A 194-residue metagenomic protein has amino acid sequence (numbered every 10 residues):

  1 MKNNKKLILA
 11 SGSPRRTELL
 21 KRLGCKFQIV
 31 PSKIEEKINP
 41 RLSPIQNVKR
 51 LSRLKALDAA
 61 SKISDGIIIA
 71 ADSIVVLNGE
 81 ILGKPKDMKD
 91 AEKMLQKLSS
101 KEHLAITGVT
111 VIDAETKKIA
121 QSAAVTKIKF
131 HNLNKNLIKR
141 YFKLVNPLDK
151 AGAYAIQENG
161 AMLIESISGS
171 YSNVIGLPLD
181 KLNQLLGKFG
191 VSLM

Functional and structural regions predicted by a protein language model:
K2-C25: N-terminal beta1-alpha1 ligand-phosphate binding loop
K2-L7, I29, R41-M194: Anionic-ligand binding patches
G12, S32, A114: Cofactor-binding loop segments of dinucleotide-utilizing enzymes, especially the Rossmann-like FAD- and NAD(P)+-binding
R16, E36-I38, K118: Flexible, glycine-rich phosphate/dinucleotide-binding loops and adjacent beta-alpha linkers at cofactor/substrate
E18-R22, N39, S61-K62: Short loop/helix-cap segments at secondary-structure boundaries that form the rim of catalytic
Q28-K37: A short beta-strand-loop structural module common to alpha/beta enzyme folds
